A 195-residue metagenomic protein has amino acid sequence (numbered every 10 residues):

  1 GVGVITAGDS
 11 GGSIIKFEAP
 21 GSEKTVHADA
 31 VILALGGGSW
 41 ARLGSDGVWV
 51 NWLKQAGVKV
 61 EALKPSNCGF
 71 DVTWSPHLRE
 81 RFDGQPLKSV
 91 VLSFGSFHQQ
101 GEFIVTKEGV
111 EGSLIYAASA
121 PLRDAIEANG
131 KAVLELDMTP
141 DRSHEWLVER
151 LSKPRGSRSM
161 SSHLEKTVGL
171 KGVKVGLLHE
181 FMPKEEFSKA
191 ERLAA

Functional and structural regions predicted by a protein language model:
G1, G12-I14, E23, L87-V91 (+1 more regions): Short, acidic/polar N-cap/turn motifs at the starts of alpha helices
V2-V26, V31: Conserved beta-strand-loop-beta-strand element in the redox core of flavoprotein oxidoreductases
I5, F70-V72, G109, R123: Short secondary-structure boundary/hinge segments and terminal tails
K16, A30-A34, W40, V91-A195: Residue-level recognition of phosphate/Mg2+-coordinating polar/acidic sites in nucleotide-handling active sites
A30-P76: Glycine-rich loop(s) and the adjacent beta-strand/alpha-helix scaffold that form part
S45-W52, L78, P86-K88, Q100 (+1 more regions): Internal, well-ordered alpha-helical segments in soluble enzyme and binding-protein domains
D71-E102: Acidic, Ser/Thr/Pro-rich intrinsically disordered regulatory segments
